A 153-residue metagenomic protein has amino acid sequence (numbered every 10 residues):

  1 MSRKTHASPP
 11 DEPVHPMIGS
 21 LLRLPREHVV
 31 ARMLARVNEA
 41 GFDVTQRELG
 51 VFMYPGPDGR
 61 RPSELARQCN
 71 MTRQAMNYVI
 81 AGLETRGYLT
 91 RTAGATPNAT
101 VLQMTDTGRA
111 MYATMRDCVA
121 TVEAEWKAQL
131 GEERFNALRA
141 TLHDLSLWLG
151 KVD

Functional and structural regions predicted by a protein language model:
M1-F42: N-terminal leader segment of winged-helix/HTH proteins
R3-K4, A81-H143: Charged, amphipathic alpha-helical coiled-coil/dimerization segments
V14, V29, R47-E48, T107: N-terminal positioning helix adjacent to the helix-turn-helix/winged-helix DNA-binding module
I18, V29, C69, E84 (+3 more regions): Non-catalytic interaction surface on structured domains
G19, G50-M53, Y112: Hydrophobic residues on short alpha-helical segments
P25, V29, R36, C69 (+2 more regions): Alpha-helical linker/hinge and terminal dimerization helices associated with HTH transcriptional regulators
A31-T72: N-terminal helix-turn-helix DNA-binding core of bacterial DNA-binding proteins
